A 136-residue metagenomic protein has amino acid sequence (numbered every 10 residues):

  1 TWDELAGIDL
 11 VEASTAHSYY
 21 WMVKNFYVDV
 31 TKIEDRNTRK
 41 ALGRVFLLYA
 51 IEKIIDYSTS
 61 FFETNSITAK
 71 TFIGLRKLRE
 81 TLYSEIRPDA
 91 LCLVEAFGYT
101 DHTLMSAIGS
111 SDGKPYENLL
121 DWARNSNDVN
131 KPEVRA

Functional and structural regions predicted by a protein language model:
T1-A136: Flavin-dependent oxidoreductase catalytic core characteristic of acyl-CoA dehydrogenase/oxidase-like enzymes
